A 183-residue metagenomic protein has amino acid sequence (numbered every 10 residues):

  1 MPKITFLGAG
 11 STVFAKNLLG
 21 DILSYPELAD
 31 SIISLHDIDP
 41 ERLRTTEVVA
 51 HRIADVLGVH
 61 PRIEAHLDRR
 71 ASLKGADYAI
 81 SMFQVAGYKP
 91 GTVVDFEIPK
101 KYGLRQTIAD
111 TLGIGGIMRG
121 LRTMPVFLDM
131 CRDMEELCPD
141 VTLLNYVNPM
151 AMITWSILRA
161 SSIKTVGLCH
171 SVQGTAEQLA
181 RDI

Functional and structural regions predicted by a protein language model:
P2-A29, I33: N-terminal Rossmann-like dinucleotide-binding module
G10, Q84-Y88, P149: Short glycine-rich anion-binding loops that position phosphate/pyrophosphate groups of nucleotides and phosphorylated
F14, K89, T154: Glycine/Thr-rich phosphate-binding loops of Rossmann-like dinucleotide-binding domains
P26-L28, I53-H60, I183: Short helix-capping segments at alpha-helix termini
E27-H51: NAD(P)-binding Rossmann-fold cofactor-contacting core
H36-R42, V56-V141: Rossmann-like NAD(P)-binding element
L128-E135, P139-I183: Rossmann-like dinucleotide-binding core of oxidoreductases
